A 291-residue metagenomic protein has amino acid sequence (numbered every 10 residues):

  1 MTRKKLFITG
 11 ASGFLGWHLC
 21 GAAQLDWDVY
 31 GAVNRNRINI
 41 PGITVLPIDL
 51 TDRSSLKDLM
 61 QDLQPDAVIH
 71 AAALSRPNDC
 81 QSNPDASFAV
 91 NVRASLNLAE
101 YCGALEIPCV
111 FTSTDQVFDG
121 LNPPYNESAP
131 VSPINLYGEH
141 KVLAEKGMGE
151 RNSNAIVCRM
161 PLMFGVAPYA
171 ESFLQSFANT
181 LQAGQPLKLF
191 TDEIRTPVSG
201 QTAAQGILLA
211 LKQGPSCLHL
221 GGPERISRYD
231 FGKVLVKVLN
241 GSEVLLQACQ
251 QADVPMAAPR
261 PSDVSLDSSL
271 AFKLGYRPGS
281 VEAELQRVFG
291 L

Functional and structural regions predicted by a protein language model:
K4-D26: N-terminal Rossmann NAD(P)H-binding glycine-rich loop of SDR-like oxidoreductase domains
G42-D52: Rossmann-fold cofactor-recognition segment
L50-V90: NAD(P)H-binding glycine-rich loop region in Rossmannoid oxidoreductase-like domains and their noncatalytic homologs
S82-V110: NAD(P)-cofactor binding segment of oxidoreductase domains
A89, R93-N97, V117-C158, F164: Catalytic helix-loop patch of NAD(P)-dependent Rossmann-fold dehydrogenases
K146-R195, Q201-T202: NAD(P)-dependent short-chain dehydrogenase/reductase
G206-I207, K212-A257, F289: Mid/C-terminal beta-alpha module of Rossmann-like enzyme folds, strongest in SDR-family dehydrogenases/epimerases
P259-L291: C-terminal amphipathic/interface module of NAD(P)-dependent oxidoreductases and related NAD-binding regulators
